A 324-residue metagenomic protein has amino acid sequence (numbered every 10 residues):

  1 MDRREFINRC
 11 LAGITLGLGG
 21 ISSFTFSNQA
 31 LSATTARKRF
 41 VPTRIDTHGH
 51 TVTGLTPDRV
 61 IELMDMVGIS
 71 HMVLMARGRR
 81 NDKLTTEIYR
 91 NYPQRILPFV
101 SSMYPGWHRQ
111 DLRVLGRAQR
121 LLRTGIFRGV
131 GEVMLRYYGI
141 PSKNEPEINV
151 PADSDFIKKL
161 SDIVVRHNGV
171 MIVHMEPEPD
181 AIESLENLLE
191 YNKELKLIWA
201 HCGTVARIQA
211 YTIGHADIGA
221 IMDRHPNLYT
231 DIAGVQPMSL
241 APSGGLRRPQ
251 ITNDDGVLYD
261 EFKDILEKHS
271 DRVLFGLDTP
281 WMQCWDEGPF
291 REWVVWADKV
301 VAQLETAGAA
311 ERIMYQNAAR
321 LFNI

Functional and structural regions predicted by a protein language model:
D2-T43, T47, L55-H71, M75-A76 (+2 more regions): Mid-to-C-terminal alpha-helical segments outside catalytic/metal-binding sites
T35, R90, P146-F275: Catalytic pocket-lining loop regions of alpha/beta-barrel enzymes, especially the amidohydrolase/enolase/GH5 lineages
T35-R37, R79-I172: Active-site gating/metal-coordination segments in enzymes
V41, G68, G131-N144, I148 (+5 more regions): Active-site gating loops and adjacent loop-to-helix segments of metal-dependent hydrolytic enzymes
V41, M66, T124-F127, Y191 (+2 more regions): Alpha-helix termination/capping residues and helix-transition junctions
I45-G49, M72-L74, L97-S101, V130-G131 (+4 more regions): Hydrophobic faces of well-ordered beta-strands that scaffold small-molecule active sites in alpha/beta enzyme cores
H50, R77-G78, S101-P105, V133-R136 (+4 more regions): Active-site beta-loop-alpha junctions enriched in small/polar residues
P57, I61, D82, L115 (+3 more regions): Extracytoplasmic/secreted envelope proteins and their assembly/folding machinery, especially bacterial periplasmic
